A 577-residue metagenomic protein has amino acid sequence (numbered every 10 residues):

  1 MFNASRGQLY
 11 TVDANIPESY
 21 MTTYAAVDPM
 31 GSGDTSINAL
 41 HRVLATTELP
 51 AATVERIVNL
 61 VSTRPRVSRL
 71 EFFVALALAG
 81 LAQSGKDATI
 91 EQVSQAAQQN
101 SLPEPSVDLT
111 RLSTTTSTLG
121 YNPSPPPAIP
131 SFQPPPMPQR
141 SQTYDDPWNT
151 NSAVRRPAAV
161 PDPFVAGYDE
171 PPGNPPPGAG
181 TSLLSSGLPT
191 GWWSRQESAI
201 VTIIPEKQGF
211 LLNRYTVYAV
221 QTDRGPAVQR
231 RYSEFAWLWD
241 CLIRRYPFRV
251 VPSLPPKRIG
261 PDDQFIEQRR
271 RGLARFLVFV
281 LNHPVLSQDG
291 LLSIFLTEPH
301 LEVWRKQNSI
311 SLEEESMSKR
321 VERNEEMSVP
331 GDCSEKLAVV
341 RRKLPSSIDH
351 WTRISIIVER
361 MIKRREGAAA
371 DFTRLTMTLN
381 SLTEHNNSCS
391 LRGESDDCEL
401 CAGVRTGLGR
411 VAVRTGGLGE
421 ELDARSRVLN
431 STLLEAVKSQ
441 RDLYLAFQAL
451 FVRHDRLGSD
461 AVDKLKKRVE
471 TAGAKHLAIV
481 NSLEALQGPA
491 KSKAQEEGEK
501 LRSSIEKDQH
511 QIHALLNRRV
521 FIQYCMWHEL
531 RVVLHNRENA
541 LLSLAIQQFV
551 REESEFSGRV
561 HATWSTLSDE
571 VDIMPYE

Functional and structural regions predicted by a protein language model:
F2-N3, A14, E18, T22 (+3 more regions): Phox homology (PX) phosphoinositide-binding domain
N3-L9, Y20-D28, I37-V43, R56-R64 (+10 more regions): Short interface patches used for recognition in eukaryotic signaling and trafficking proteins
N15-S32, A39-T46, P50-G80, E91-Q99: Primarily EF-hand calcium-binding motifs
Y24, G33-T35, L40, L44 (+10 more regions): Structural signal for hydrophobic/aromatic residues that build the beta-strand cores of folded beta-sheet domains
T35-S36, A52-I57, V67-L70, A82-Q92 (+8 more regions): Intrinsically disordered, low-complexity regions enriched in proline, serine, glycine and charged residues
A39, L44, V61-S62, L70-E71 (+11 more regions): Residues that form ligand- and interface-recognition hot spots within folded domains
Q83-P123: Intrinsically disordered, low-complexity regulatory segments enriched in Ser/Pro/Gln/Gly
R320-I573: C-terminal, extended alpha-helical scaffolding domains
